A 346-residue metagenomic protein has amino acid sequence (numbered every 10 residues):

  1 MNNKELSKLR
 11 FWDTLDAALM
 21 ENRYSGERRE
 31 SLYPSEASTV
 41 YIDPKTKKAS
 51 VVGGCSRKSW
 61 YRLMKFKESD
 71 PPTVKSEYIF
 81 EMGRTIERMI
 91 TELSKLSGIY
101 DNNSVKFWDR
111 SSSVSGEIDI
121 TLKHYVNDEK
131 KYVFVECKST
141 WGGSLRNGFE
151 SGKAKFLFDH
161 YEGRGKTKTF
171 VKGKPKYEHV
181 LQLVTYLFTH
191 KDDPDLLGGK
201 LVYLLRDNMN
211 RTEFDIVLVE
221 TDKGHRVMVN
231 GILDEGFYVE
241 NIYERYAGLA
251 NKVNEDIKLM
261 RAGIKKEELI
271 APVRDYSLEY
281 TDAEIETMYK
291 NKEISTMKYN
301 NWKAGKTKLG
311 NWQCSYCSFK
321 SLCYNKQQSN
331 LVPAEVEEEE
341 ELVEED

Functional and structural regions predicted by a protein language model:
M1-F134, K138-Y161, Q313, S318 (+2 more regions): Metal-dependent nuclease catalytic cores that hydrolyze phosphodiester bonds in DNA/RNA, characterized by
P72, S76, N102, K168 (+2 more regions): Generic, low-specificity signal for short hydrophobic/alpha-helical stretches with a mild N-terminal bias, encompassing
L96, L122-K131, L187-G199, N208: Secondary-structure boundary elements
S113-S115, E178, L309: A generic fold-level signal
S115-E117, Y132, V180-L183, L196-G198: Extracellular structured ligand-interaction cores
N147, E162, F170-K176, D192-D346: Metal-dependent nuclease catalytic regions and adjoining charged, substrate-binding loops involved in nucleic-acid end
G152-D159, K168-K191: Short, charged, amphipathic alpha-helix that recurs within catalytic cores of restriction-modification and other
